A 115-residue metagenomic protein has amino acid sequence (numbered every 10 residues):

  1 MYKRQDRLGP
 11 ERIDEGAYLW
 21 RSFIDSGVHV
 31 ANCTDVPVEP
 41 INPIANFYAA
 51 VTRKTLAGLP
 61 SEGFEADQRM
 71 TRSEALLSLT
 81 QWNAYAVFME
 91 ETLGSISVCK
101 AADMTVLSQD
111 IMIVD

Functional and structural regions predicted by a protein language model:
K3-I113: His/Asp/Glu-enriched, well-ordered alpha-helical/loop segment that forms or immediately abuts the divalent-metal
